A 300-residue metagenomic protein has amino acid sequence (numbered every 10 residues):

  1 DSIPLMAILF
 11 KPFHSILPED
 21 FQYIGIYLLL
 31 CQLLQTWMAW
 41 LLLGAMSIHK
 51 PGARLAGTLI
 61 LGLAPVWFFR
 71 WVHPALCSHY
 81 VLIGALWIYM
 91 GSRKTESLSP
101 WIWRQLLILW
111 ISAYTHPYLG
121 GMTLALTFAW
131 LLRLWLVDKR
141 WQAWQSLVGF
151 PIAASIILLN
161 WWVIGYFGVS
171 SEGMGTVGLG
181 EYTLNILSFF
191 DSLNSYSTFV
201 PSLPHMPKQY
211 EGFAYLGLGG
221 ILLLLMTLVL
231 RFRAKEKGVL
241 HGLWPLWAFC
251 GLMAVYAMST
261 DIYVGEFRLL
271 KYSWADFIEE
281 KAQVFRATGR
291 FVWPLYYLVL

Functional and structural regions predicted by a protein language model:
D1-L34, A64, H73, S78 (+1 more regions): Membrane-interface coil-to-helix junctions
S2, M6, P18, Q22-W37 (+2 more regions): Hydrophobic alpha-helical transmembrane segments
L29, L33-M46, P51-R93, L98-L134 (+1 more regions): Membrane-embedded helix bundles of polyisoprenyl
L55-V72, L159-V169, I186-S197, W247-V284: Membrane-interface helix-loop junctions at the exits of transmembrane helices
D138-L147, L224-L269: Membrane-interface helix-loop-helix junctions at transmembrane boundaries of multi-pass membrane enzymes, predominantly
K139-I164, T176-E181, W244-L252: Hydrophobic alpha-helical membrane-interfacial segments at the cytosolic entry of transmembrane helices
A154-R231: Periplasmic/ER-lumenal interhelical loops and adjacent helix-loop junctions in multi-pass membrane proteins
L218, L270-L300: Hydrophobic/aromatic-rich transmembrane helices and adjacent perimembrane loops
